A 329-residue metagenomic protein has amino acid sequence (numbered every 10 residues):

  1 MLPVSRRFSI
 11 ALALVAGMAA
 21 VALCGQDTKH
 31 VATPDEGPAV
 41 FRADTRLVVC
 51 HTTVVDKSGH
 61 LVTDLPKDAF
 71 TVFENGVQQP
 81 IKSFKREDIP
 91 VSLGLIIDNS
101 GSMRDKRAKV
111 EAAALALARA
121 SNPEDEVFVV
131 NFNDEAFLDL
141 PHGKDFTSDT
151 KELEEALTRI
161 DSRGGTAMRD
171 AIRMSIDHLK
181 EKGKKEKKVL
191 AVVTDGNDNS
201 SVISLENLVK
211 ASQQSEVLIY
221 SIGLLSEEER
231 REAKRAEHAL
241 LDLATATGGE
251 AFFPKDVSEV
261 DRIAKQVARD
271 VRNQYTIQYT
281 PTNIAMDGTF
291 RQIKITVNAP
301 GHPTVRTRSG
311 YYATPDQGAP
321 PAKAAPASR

Functional and structural regions predicted by a protein language model:
M1-R7: N-terminal secretory signal peptides that target proteins for export/translocation
V4, A16-G17, A108, L205: Alpha-helical transmembrane segments and their juxtamembrane interfaces
S5, V21-C24: N-terminal export/targeting signal detector
R7-F8, L47: Hydrophobic alpha-helical segments, especially transmembrane helices and their immediate juxtamembrane helical caps
S9-I10, K29: Intrinsic structural disorder/low-complexity segments
A11-A22: Bacterial N-terminal signal peptides
C24-R329: Scaffold/interface architecture of coatomer-like assemblies
